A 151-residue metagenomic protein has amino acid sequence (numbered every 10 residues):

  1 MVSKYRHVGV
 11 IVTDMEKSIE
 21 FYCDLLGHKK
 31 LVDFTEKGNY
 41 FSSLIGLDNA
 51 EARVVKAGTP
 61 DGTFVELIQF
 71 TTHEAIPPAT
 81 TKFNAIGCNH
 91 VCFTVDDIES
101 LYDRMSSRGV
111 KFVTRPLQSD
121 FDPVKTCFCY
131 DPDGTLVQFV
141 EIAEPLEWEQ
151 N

Functional and structural regions predicted by a protein language model:
V2, G46-N49, K82-A85: A generic structural micro-feature
S3-H7, A52, I86-H90: Short, solvent-exposed beta-strand edge segments and adjacent coil->beta transition regions
I11-G62, S100, S107: Core segments of cupin and vicinal oxygen chelate
V12-E16, T59-T63, Q69-L136: Vicinal oxygen chelate
L31-D33, R115, F139: Residue-level detector of high-confidence beta-strand sites
G38-Y40, A75, D122, L146: Generic structural signal for helix capping and beta-alpha/helix-loop junctions
P145-N151: A short, polar/charged loop-to-alpha-helix boundary motif
